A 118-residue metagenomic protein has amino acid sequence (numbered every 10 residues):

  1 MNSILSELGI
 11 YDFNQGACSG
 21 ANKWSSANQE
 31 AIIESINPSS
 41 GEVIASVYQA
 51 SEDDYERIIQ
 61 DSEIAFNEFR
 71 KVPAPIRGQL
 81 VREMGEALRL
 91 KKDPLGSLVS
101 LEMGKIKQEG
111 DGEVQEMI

Functional and structural regions predicted by a protein language model:
M1-S46, Q79, E83: Terminal low-complexity tails and localization/encapsulation signals of metabolic enzymes
I44-I118: Glycine-rich loop-to-alpha-helix module at the N-terminal edge of alpha/beta enzyme cores
